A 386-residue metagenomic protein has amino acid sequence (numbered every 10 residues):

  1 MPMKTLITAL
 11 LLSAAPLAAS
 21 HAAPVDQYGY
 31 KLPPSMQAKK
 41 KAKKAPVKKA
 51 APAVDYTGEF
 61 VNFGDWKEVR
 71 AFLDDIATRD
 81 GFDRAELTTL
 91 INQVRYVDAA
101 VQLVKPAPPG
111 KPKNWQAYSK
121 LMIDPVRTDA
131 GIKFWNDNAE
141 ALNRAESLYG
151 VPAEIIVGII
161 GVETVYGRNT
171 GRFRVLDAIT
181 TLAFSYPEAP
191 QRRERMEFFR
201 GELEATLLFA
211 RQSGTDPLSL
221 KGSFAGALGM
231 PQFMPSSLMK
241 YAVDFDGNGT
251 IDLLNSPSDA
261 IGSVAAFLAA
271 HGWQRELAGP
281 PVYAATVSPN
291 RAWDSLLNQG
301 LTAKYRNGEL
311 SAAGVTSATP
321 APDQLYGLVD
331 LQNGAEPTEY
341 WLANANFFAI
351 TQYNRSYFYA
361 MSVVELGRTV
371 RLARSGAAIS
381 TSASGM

Functional and structural regions predicted by a protein language model:
M1-I7: Bacterial N-terminal signal peptides that target proteins for export
A9-P16: Bacterial N-terminal signal peptides
A19-P24: Boundary at the C-terminal end of the N-terminal hydrophobic targeting segment
V25-D137, N143-E146: An acidic, Gly/Ser/Thr/Pro-rich helix-cap/linker signature
F82-I91, V151-G158, P217-G222, N248-I251 (+2 more regions): Surface-exposed patches in mature extracellular/periplasmic domains of secreted proteins
P112-S263, A269: Acidic/His-rich structured neighborhood in mature extracellular/periplasmic domains
S213-Y326, G334-A335: Flexible, glycine-rich surface segments
T286-M386: C-terminal soluble interaction/assembly domains
